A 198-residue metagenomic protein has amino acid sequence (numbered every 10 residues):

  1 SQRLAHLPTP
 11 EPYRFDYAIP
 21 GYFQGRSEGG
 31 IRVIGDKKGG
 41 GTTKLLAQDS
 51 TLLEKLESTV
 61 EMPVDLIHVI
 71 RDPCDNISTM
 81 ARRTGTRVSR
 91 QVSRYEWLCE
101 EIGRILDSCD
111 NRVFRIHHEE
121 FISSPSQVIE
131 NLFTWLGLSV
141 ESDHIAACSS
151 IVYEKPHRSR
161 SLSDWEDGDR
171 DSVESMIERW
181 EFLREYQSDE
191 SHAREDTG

Functional and structural regions predicted by a protein language model:
S1-E54, S58-T59, L183: PAPS-dependent sulfation machinery
R32, K37-K38, R71, R115 (+1 more regions): Basic side chains
K55, V60-D143, E178: PAPS-dependent sulfotransferase catalytic domain
A81, V88, C99, G103-D107 (+2 more regions): PAPS-dependent sulfotransferases, especially Golgi type II membrane carbohydrate sulfotransferases
